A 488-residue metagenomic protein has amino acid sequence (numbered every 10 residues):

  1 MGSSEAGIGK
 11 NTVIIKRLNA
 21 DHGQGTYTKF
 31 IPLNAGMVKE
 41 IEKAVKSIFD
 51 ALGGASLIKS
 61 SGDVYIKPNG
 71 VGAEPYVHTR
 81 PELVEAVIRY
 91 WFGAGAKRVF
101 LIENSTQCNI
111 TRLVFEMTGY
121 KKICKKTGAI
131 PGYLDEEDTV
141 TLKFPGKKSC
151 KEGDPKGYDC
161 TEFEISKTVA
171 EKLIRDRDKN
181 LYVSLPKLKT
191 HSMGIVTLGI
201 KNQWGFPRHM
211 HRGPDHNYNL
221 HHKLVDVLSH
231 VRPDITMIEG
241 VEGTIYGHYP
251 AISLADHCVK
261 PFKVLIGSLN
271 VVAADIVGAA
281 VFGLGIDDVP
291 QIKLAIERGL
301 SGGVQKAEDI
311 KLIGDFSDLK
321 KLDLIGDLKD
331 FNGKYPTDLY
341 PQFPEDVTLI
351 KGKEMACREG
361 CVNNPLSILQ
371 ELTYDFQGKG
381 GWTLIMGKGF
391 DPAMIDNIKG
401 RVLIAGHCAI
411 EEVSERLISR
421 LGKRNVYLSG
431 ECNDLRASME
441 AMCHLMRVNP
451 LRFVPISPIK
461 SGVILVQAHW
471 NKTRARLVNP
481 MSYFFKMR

Functional and structural regions predicted by a protein language model:
M1-R488: N-terminal and secondary-structure boundary signal
